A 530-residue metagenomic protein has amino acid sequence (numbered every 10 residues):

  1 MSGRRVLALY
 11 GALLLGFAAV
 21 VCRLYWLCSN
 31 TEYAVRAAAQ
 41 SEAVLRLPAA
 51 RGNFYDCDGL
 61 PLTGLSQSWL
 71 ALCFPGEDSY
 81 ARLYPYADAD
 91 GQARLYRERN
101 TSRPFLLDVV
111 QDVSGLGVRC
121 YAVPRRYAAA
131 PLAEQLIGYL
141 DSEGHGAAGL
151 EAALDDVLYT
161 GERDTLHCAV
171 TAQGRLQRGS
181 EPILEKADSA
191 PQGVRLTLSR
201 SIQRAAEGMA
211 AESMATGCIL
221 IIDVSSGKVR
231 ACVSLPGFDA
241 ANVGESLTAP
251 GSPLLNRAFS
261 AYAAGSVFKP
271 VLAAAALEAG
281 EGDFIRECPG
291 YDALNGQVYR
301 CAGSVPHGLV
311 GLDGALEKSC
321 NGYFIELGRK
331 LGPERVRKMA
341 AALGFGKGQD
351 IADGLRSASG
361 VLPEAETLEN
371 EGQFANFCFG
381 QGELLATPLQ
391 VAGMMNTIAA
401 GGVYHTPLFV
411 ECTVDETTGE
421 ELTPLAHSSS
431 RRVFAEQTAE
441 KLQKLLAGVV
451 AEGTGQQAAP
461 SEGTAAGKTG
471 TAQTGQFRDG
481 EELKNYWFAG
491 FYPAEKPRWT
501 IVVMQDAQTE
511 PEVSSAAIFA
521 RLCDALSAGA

Functional and structural regions predicted by a protein language model:
M1-V243, R337-A342, P460, F477 (+1 more regions): Periplasmic/cell-envelope proteins involved in peptidoglycan metabolism and beta-lactam response
P61-T63, D223-S266, V271-Q505: Beta-lactam-recognizing serine transpeptidase/beta-lactamase-like catalytic domain environment
